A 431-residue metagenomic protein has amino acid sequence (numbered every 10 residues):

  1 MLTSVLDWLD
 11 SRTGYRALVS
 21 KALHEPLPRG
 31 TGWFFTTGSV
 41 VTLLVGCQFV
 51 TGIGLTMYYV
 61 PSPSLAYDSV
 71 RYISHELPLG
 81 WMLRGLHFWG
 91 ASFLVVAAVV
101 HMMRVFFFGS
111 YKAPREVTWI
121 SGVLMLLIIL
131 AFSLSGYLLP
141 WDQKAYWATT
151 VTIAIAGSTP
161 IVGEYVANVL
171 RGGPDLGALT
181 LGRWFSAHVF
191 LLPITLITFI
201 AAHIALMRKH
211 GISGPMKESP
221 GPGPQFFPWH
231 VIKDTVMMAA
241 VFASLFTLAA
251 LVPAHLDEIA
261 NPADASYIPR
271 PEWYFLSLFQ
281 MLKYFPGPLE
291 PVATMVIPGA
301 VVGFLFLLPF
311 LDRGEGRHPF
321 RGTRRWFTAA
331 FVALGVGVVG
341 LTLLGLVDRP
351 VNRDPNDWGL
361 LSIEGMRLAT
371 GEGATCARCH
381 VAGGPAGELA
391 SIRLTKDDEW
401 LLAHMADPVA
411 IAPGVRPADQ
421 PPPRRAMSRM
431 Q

Functional and structural regions predicted by a protein language model:
M1-T13, S20-L27, T36-G38, V45 (+8 more regions): N-terminal export/targeting leaders of redox proteins
S4-W8, T56, V60, S92-G109 (+3 more regions): Transmembrane-helix bundle segments that line or gate the permeation/cavity pathway in multi-pass membrane proteins
L27, T31, L55-L86, Y137-S186 (+2 more regions): Membrane-interface interhelical loops and short amphipathic "cap" helices that link adjacent transmembrane segments
T51-Y59, A131-D142, L245-P253, G340-G345: C-terminal TM-helix exit segments that contain a strictly Trp-centered aromatic cap at the helix terminus
Y274, A377-D407, R416-R429: Gly/Gly-Pro-rich "capping" loops immediately C-terminal to redox-active cysteine motifs in periplasmic/lumenal
G359-A382, Q431: Sequence/structural segment immediately N-terminal to covalent heme-attachment motifs in c-type and related
T370, A406-A410: Sec-exported extracytoplasmic/periplasmic mature domains
